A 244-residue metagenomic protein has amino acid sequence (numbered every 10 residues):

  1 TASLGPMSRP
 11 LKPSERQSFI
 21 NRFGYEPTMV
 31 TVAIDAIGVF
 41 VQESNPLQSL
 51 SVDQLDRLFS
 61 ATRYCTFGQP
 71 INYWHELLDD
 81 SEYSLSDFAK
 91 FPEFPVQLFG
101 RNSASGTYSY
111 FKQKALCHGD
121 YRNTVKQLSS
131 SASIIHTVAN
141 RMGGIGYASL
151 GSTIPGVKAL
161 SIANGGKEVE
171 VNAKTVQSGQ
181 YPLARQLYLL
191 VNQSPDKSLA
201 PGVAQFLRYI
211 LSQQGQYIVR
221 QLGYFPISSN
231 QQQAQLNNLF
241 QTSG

Functional and structural regions predicted by a protein language model:
T1-G244: Flexible loop/hinge segments at secondary-structure junctions
